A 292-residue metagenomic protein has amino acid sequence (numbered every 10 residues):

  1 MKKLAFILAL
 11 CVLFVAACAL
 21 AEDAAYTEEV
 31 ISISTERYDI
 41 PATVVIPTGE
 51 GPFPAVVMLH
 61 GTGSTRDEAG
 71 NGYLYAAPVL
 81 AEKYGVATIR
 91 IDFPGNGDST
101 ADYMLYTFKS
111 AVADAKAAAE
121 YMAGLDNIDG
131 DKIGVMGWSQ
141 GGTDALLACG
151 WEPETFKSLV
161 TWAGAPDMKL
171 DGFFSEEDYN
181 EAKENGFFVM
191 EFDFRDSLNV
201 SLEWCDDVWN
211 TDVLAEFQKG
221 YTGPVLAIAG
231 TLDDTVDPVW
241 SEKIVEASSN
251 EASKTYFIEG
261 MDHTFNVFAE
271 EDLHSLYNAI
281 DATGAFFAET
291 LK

Functional and structural regions predicted by a protein language model:
E22-E50: N-terminal cap/lid segment of alpha/beta-hydrolase-fold proteins
S64-A77, F93, V239-W240: The serine-hydrolase catalytic nucleophile loop
A77-D98: Conserved alpha/beta-hydrolase
L105-D126: Alpha/beta-hydrolase active-site loop
W151-V200: Hydrolase active-site cap/lid region
G220-Y221, A227-A229, D233: Short beta-strand/loop motif that positions the catalytic acidic residue of the alpha/beta-hydrolase fold
G223, D237-E246: Short alpha-helix in the alpha/beta-hydrolase fold that links the catalytic acid
M261-L276: Catalytic histidine-centered segment of alpha/beta-hydrolase-like enzymes
